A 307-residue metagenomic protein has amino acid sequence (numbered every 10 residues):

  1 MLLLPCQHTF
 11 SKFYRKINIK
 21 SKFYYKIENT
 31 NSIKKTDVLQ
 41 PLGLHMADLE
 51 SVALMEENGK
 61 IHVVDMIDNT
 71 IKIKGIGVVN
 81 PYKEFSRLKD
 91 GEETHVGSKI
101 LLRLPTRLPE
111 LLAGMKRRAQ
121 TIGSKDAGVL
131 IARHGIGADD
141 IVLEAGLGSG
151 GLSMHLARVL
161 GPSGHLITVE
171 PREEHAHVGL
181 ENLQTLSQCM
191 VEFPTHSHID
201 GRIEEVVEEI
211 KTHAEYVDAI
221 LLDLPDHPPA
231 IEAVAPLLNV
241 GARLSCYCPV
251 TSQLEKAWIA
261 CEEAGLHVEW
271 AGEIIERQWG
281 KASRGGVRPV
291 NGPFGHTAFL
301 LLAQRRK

Functional and structural regions predicted by a protein language model:
I33-P105: N-terminal auxiliary segments of SAM/dcSAM-dependent transferases
D139, P162-S163, L238-R243: Short glycine-dipeptide loop
D139-G148: Conserved class I S-adenosyl-L-methionine
S149-G161: Conserved SAM-binding loop of SAM-dependent methyltransferases across substrates and taxa, primarily the Class I
H165-E170: Conserved SAM-binding motif I beta-strand of class I
P171-A214: S-adenosyl-L-methionine
S197-C246, T251: Active-site segment flanking the S-adenosylmethionine/decSAM binding pocket in AdoMet-dependent transferases
I231-G295: C-terminal substrate-binding/active-site "lid" region of AdoMet-derived donor-dependent transferases
